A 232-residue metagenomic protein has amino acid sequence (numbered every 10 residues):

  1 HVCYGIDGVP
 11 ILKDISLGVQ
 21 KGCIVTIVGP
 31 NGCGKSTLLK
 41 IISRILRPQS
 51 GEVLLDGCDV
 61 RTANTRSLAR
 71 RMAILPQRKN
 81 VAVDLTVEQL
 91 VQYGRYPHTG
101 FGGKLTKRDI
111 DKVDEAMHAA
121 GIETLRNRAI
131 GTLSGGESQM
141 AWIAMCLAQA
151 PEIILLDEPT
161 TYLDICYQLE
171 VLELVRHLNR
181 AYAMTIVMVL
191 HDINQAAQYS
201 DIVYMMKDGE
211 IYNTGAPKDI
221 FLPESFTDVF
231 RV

Functional and structural regions predicted by a protein language model:
V28-P30: The feature captures the beta-strand-to-loop junction immediately N-terminal to the Walker
S43: Helix-to-loop junction immediately C-terminal to a conserved catalytic motif
G51-D59, L68: Conserved ABC transporter NBD signature motif
Q92, K107-L125: Conserved ABC ATPase "signature" region
K104, A129-L133, E137: Conserved ABC ATPase signature
I154-E158: Catalytic Walker B motif of ABC-type/P-loop ATPase nucleotide-binding domains
